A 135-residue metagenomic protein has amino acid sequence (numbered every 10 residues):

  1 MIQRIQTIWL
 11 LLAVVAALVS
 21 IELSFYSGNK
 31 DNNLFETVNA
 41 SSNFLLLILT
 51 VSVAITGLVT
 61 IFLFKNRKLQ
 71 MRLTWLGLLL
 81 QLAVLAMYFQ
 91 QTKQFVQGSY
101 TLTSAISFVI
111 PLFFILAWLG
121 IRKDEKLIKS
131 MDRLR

Functional and structural regions predicted by a protein language model:
I2-T56: Interfacial loop at the N-terminal end of multi-pass membrane proteins
A17-S24, T60, L85-T92, F114-A117: Structural signal for membrane-spanning alpha-helices in multi-pass inner-membrane proteins, emphasizing helix cores
L23-G28, V96-S99, S107: Lipid-handling modules and contact-site tethers
L58-M71: Juxtamembrane helix-break-helix junctions at the cytosolic face of small multi-pass alpha-helical membrane proteins
R72-Q90: Hydrophobic alpha-helical membrane segments
F89-T103: Membrane-helix boundary connector in multi-pass membrane proteins
S99-K126: Alpha-helical membrane-associated segments of multi-pass integral membrane proteins
E125-R135: Short, charged juxtamembrane terminal tails flanking transmembrane helices
